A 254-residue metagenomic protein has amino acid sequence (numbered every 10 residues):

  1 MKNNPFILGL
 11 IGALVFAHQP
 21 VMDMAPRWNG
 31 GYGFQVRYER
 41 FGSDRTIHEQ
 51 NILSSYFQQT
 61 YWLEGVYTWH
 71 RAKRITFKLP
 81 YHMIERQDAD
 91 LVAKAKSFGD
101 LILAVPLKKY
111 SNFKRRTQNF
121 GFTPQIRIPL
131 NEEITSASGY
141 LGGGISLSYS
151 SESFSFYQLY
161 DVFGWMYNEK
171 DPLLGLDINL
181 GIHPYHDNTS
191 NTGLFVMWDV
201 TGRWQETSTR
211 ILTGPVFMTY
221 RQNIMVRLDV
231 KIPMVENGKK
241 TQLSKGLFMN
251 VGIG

Functional and structural regions predicted by a protein language model:
M1-A25: Cleavable N-terminal export/targeting peptides
A17-E133, A137-Y167, G175-G254: Transmembrane beta-barrel domains of Gram-negative outer membranes and organellar outer membranes
